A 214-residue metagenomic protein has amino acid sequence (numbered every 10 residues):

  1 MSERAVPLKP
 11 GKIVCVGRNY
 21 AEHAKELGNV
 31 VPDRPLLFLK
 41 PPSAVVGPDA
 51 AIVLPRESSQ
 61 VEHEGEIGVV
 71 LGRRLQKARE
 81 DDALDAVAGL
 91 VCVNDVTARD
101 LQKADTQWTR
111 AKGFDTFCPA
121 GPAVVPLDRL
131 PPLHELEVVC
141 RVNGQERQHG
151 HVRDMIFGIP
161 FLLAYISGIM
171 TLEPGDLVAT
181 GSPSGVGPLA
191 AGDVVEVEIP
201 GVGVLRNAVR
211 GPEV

Functional and structural regions predicted by a protein language model:
M1-E64: Extended, compositionally biased flexible segments
S2-P7, H23, N29-V31, R99-V214: Catalytic-pocket segment enriched in acidic/His residues
L36-V53, L75, T116-C118, P122-A123 (+1 more regions): Short catalytic-site patches enriched in acidic/histidine residues that coordinate or position cofactors/metals
F38, G68-R73, L163-A164: Short, conserved beta-strand element in jelly-roll/cupin
E66-V70, V91, V139: Residues embedded in well-ordered beta-strands
L75-R79, R129-P132: Short helix-loop capping/hinge motifs at secondary-structure junctions, enriched in acidic/polar residues
Q76-L90: N-terminal accessory regions of nucleic-acid-interacting proteins
